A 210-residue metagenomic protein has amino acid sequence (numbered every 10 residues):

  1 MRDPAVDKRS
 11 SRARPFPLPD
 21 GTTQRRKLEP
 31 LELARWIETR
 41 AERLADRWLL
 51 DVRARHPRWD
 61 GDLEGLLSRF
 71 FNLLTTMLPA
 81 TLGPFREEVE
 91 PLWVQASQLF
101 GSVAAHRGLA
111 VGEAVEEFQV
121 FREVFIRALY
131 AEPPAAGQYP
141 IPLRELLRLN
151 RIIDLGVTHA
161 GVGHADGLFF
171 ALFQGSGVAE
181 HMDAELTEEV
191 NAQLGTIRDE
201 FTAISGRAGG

Functional and structural regions predicted by a protein language model:
R2-R26, L33, L92-A208: Long, amphipathic alpha-helical coupling/dimerization segments that relay conformational signals between
R9-F16, R35-R47, G83-W93: Acidic, low-complexity proline/glycine-rich segments
Q24-A34, R53-A54, N72-P84, V111: Short, mixed-charge, low-aromatic patches
E29-F71: N-terminal "first-domain core" detector
T39, R43-A54, T76, E88 (+4 more regions): Low-complexity, intrinsically disordered or weakly predicted helical/coil tracts enriched in serine/threonine
R43, L50, A54, R58 (+5 more regions): Intrinsically disordered or highly flexible coil/loop and linker segments, enriched in small and charged/polar residues
P57-A80, V89-L99: Hydrophobic transmembrane alpha-helices and their membrane-interface boundaries in multi-pass, membrane-anchored
